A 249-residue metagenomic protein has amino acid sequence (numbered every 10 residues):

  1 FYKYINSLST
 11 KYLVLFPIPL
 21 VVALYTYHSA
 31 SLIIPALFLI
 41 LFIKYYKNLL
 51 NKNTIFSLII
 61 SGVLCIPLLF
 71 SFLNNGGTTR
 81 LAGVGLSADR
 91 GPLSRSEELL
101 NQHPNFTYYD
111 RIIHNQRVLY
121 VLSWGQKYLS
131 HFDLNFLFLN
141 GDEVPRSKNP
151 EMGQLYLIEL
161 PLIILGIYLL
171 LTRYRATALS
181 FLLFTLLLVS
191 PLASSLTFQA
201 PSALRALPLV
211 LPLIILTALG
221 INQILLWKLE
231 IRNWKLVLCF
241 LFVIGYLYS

Functional and structural regions predicted by a protein language model:
F1-L15, L20-A23, L41-I43, K47 (+1 more regions): Membrane-interface transmembrane helices that cradle and orient dolichyl/undecaprenyl
I5-S9, Y45-K52, T172-A178, L226-N233: Membrane-interface helix-boundary motifs at transmembrane edges
Y12, N53-T54, I158, Y174-L186 (+1 more regions): Membrane-interfacial loop-to-transmembrane alpha-helix junctions, especially the N-terminal start
I18, I55-V63, I221-S249: Signature aromatic-anchored transmembrane alpha helix within multi-pass, membrane-resident enzymes that catalyze glycan
L24, L137, D142-R146, I167-L170 (+1 more regions): Transmembrane-helix signature of polytopic, lipid-linked glycan biosynthesis machinery
L32, Q154-E159, L182-I224: Hydrophobic/aromatic-rich transmembrane helices and adjacent perimembrane loops
I34-P161, S249: Transmembrane-lumen/periplasm boundary regions of multi-pass, lipid-linked membrane glycan transferases
